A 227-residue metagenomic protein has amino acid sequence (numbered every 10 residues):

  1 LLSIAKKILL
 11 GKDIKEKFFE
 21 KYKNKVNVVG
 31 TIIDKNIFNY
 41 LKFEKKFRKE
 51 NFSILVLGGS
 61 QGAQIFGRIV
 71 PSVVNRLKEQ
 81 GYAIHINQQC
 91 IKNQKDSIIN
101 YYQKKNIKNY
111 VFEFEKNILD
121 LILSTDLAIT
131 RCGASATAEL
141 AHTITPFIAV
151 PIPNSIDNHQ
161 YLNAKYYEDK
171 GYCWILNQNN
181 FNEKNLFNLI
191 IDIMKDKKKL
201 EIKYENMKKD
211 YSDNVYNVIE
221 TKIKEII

Functional and structural regions predicted by a protein language model:
L1-Y40: Active-site-proximal region of nucleotide-activated glycan assembly enzymes, centered on histidine/acidic-rich loops
L2, I122, L140-A141, I148 (+1 more regions): Short alpha-helix at the nucleotide-sugar/activated-sugar donor binding site of glycosyltransferases and closely
Y40-A128, Y161-A164, L176-N185: Donor-nucleotide binding loops and adjacent catalytic segments primarily of GT-B fold Leloir glycosyltransferases
I107, L123-A138, T145-P146: Acidic donor-binding loop of glycosyltransferase active sites
T130, P146-D157: Short hydrophobic beta-strand element within catalytic cores of glycosyltransferases and related nucleotide-activated
F147, A164-N179, I191-D192: A short acidic/histidine/glycine-rich donor-binding loop in glycosyltransferase catalytic cores
W174, N180-Y211: Conserved donor-nucleotide binding/catalytic region of nucleotide-linked donor-dependent transferases
S212-I227: C-terminal alpha-helical cap of glycosyltransferases
